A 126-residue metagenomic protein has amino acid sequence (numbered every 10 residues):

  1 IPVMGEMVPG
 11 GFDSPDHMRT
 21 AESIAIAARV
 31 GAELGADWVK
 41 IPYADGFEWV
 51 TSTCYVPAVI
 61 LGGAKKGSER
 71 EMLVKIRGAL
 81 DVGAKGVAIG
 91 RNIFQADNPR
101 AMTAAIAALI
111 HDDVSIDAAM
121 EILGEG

Functional and structural regions predicted by a protein language model:
I1-I60, K66-G86, A108, I116-I122: Alpha/beta enzyme core
M18, F94-D97: Alpha-helix capping and helix-loop boundary segments enriched in small/acidic/polar residues
G63-A64, N92: Short strand-loop junctions, especially beta-strand C-caps/beta-turns that link beta-sheets to coils or alpha-helices
M72-L73, D97-I106: Histidine/acidic-residue-rich catalytic or RNA/ligand-binding cores of hydrolases and nuclease-related proteins
K85-F94: Short acidic/histidine-rich active-site segments
